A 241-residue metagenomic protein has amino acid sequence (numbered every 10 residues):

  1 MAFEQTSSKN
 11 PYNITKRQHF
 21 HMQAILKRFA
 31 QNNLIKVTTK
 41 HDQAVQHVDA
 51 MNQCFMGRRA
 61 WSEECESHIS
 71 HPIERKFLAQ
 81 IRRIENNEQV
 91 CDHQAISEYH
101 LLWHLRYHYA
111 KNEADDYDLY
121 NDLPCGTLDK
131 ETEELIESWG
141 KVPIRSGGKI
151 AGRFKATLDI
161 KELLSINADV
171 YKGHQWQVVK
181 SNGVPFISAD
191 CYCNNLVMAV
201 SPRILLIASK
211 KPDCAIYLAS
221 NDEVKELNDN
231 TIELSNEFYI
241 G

Functional and structural regions predicted by a protein language model:
M1-G241: Alpha-helical structural context detector biased toward long hydrophobic helices
